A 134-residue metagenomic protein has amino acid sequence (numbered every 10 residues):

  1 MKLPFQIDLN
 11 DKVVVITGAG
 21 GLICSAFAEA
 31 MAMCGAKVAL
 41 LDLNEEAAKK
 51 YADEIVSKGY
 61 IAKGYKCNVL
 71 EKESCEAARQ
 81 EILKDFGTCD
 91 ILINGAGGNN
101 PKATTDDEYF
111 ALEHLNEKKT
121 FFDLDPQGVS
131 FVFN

Functional and structural regions predicted by a protein language model:
M1-Q6, N10-V13, D107-E108, L112-K118: Non-catalytic terminal and boundary segments that flank Rossmann-like NAD(P)-dependent oxidoreductase
K2-A39: Canonical Rossmann dinucleotide-binding motif of NAD(H)/NADP(H)-dependent dehydrogenases/reductases, specifically
T17-G18, C89-L112: Rossmann-fold scaffold of SDR-type NAD(P)-dependent oxidoreductases
C34-Y51: Conserved glycine-rich Rossmann-like NAD(P)H-binding loop of the short-chain dehydrogenase/reductase
L40, K66, N134: Conserved residues in the N-terminal Rossmann fold of short-chain dehydrogenase/reductase
E45-E46, Y65-Q80, P126: The beta1-alpha1 cofactor-binding region of Rossmann-like NAD(H)/NADP(H)-dependent oxidoreductases
I82-T88: Glycine-rich phosphate-binding loop signature in dinucleotide/nucleotide-binding domains
D90, G98, A111-N134: Catalytic Tyr-X3-Lys loop
